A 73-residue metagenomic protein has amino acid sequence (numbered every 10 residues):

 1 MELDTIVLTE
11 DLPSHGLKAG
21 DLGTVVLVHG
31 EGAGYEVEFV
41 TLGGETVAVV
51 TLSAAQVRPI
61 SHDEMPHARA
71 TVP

Functional and structural regions predicted by a protein language model:
E2-D63: Basic/aromatic-rich interaction segments and small domains that mediate binding to polyanionic partners
H62-P73: Long, low-complexity intrinsically disordered regions
